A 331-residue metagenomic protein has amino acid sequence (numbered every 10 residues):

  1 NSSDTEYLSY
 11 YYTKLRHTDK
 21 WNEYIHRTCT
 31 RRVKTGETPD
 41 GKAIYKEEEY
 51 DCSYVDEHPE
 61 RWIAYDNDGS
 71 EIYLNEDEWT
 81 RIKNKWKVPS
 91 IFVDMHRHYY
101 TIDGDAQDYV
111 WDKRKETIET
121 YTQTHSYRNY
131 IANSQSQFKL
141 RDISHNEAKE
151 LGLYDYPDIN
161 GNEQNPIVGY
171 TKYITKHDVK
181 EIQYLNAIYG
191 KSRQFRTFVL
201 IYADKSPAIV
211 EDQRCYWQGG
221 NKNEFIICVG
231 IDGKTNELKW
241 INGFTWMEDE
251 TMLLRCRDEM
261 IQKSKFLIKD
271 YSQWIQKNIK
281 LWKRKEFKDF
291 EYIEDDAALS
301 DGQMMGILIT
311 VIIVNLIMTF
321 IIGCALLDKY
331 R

Functional and structural regions predicted by a protein language model:
N1-D212, Y216-N223, K234-T235, W246-R331: A structural boundary signal for the start of the first folded domain, especially the loop/turn and N-capping region
I231: Glycine-rich phosphate/pyrophosphate-binding loops and their adjacent beta-strand/loop elements at enzyme active sites
N242-F244: Extended assembly-interface/linker segments at domain junctions
